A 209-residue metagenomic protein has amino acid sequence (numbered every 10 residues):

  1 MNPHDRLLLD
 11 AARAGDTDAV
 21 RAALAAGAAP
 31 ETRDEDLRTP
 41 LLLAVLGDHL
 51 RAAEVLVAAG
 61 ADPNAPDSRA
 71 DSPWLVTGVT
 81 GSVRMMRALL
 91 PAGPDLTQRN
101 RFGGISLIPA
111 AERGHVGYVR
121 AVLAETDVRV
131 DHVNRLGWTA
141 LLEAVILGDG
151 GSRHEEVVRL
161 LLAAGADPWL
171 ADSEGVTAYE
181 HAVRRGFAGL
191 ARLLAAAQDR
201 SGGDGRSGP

Functional and structural regions predicted by a protein language model:
M1-A26, E35-R38, E54, R120 (+1 more regions): Intrinsically disordered, low-complexity regulatory segments in ankyrin-centric signaling systems
M1-L7, L136, I146, R153 (+4 more regions): Ankyrin-repeat-protein effector appendages
D10-G15, L43-H49, V76-S82, P109-H115 (+2 more regions): Ankyrin repeat A-helix N-terminal signature
D16-L24, H49-V57, S82-L90, H115-A124 (+2 more regions): Ankyrin repeat structural motif
P30, P63, L96, R129-V130 (+1 more regions): Ankyrin-repeat inter-repeat connecting loop/turn
